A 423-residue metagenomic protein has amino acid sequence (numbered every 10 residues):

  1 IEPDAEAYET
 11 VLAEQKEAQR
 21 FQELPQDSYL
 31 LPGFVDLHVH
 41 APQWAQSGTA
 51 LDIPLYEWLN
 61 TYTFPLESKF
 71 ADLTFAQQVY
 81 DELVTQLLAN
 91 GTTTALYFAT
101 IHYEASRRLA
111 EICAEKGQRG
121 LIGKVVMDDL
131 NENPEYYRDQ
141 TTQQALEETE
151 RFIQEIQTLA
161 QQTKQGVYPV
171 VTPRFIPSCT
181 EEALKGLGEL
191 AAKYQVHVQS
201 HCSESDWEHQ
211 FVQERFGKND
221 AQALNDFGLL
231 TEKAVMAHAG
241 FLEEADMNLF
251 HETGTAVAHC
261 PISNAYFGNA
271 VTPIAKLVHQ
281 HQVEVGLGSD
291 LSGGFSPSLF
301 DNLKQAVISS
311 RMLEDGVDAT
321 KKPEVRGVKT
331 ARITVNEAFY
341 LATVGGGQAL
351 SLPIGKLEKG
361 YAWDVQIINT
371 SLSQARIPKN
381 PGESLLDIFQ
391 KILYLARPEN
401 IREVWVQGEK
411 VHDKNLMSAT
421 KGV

Functional and structural regions predicted by a protein language model:
I1-L31: Histidine-rich, glycine-flanked metal-binding segment
Y29, S47-Q118, E147-T163: Alpha-helical scaffold segments that flank or form the walls of functional sites
P32-W44, H197-D206: Histidine-centered catalytic micro-motifs
A45-A76, D129-T142, D206-T231, T253-A256 (+1 more regions): Active-site gating loops and adjacent loop-to-helix segments of metal-dependent hydrolytic enzymes
E104, L109-G240: Metal-coordinating catalytic core of metallo-dependent amide/deamination hydrolases
G117-R119, L190-H197, L229-E232, L249-A258 (+2 more regions): Glycine-enriched alpha-helix->loop->beta-strand junction motifs that scaffold or abut catalytic
D226-K233, I274-I377: His/Asp/Glu-enriched, well-ordered alpha-helical/loop segment that forms or immediately abuts the divalent-metal
A362-K421: C-terminal cap of metal-dependent C-N hydrolases
